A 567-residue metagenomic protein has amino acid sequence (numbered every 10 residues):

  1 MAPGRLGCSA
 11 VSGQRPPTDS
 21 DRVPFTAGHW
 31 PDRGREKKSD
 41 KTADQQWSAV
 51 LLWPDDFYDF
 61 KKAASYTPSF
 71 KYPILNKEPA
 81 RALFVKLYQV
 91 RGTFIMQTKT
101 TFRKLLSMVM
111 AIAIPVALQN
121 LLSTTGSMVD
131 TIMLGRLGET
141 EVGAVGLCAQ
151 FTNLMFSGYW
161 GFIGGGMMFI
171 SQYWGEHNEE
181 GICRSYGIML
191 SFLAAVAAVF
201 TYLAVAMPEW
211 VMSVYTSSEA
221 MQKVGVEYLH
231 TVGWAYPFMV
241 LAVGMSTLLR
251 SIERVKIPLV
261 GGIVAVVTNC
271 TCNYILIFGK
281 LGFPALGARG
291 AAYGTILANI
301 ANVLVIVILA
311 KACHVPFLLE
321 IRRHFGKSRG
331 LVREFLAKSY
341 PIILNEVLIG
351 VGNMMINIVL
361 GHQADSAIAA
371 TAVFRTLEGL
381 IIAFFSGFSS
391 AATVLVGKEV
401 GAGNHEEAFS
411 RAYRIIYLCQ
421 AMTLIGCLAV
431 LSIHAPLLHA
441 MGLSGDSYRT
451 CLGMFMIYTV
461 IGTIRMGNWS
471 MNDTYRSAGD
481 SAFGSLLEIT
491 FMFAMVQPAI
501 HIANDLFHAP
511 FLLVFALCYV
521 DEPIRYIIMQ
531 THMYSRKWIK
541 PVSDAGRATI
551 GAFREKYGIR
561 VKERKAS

Functional and structural regions predicted by a protein language model:
K37-T42, F57, K62: Polybasic, lysine-rich low-complexity intrinsically disordered segments
K61, Y66-V116, I170-P237, F283-Y340 (+2 more regions): Short alpha-helical transmembrane segments in multi-pass integral membrane proteins
A111-D130, T231, A265, A298-N302 (+4 more regions): Transmembrane helical elements of multi-pass membrane transporters/channels
L121, T125-G143, M212-E219, I277-L286 (+4 more regions): Helix-terminus/linker motif at the lipid-water interface of multi-pass membrane proteins
V142-Y202, M239-E253, I257-P258, N357 (+2 more regions): Small-residue-rich hydrophobic transmembrane alpha-helices
I163, M167, V232-S251, P258-N269 (+6 more regions): Short runs within selected transmembrane alpha-helices of multi-pass transporters and secretion channels
